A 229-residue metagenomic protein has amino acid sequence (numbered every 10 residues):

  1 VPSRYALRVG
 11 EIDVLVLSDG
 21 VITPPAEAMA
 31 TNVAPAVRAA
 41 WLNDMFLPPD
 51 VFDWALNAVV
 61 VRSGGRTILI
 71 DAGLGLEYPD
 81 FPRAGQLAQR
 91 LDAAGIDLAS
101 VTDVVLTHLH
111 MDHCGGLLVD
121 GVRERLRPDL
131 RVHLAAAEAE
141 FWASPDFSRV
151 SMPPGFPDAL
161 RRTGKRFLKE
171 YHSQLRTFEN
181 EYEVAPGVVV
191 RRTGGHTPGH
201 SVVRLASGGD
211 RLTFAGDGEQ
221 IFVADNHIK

Functional and structural regions predicted by a protein language model:
P2-S3, T23-P25, L109-G116, E140-F141 (+2 more regions): Active-site environment of divalent metal-dependent phosphoester hydrolases
S3-A93, V202-E219: Conserved beta-strand hairpin/beta-sheet module of binuclear metal-dependent hydrolase folds, prominently
D50, A55-A58, F81-H133: Active-site metal-binding motif and surrounding structural segment of the metallo-beta-lactamase
L69-A72, T102-L109, H133-A135, R192-G195 (+1 more regions): Active-site neighborhood of phospho(di)ester-bond hydrolases with catalytic His/Asp-centered motifs
G75-Y78, S148-V150, I228-K229: Short glycine-enriched, charge-decorated loop/helix-capping segments at active-site entrances that position
G85, R90-I96, S100, P128-R192: Metallo-beta-lactamase
L130-R131, Y182, R191, G199-R204 (+1 more regions): Conserved active-site beta-strand-loop modules that form the wall/rim of enzyme catalytic pockets and either contain
A215-K229: A hydrophobic, small-residue-rich beta->alpha segment in the mid-to-C-terminal subdomain of diverse proteins
